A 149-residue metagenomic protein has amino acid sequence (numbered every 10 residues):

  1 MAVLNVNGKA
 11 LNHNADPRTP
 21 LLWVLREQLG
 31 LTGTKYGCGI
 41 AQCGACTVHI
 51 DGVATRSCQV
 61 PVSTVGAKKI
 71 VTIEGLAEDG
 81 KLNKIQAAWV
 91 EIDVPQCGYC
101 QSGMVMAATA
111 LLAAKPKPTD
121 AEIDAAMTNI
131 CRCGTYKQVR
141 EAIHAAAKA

Functional and structural regions predicted by a protein language model:
M1-A149: Signature of N-terminal electron-transfer/Fe-S-associated modules in redox systems
